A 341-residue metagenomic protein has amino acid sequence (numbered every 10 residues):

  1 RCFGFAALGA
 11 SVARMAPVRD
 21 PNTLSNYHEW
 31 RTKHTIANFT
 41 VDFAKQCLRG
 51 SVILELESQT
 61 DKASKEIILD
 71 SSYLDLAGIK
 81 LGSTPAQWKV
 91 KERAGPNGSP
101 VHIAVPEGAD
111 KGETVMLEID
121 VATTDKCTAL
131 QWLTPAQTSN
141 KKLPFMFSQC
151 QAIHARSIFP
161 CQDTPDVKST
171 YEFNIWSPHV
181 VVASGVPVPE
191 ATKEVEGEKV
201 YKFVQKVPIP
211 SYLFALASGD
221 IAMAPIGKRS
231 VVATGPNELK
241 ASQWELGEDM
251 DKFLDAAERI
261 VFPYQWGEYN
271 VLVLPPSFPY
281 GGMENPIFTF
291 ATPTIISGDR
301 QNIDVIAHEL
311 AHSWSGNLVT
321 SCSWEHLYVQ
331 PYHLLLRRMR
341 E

Functional and structural regions predicted by a protein language model:
C2-W266: Acidic/His-enriched low-complexity segments
F173, K202, D220-S313, N317-L327 (+1 more regions): Juxtacatalytic substrate-recognition/specificity segment
